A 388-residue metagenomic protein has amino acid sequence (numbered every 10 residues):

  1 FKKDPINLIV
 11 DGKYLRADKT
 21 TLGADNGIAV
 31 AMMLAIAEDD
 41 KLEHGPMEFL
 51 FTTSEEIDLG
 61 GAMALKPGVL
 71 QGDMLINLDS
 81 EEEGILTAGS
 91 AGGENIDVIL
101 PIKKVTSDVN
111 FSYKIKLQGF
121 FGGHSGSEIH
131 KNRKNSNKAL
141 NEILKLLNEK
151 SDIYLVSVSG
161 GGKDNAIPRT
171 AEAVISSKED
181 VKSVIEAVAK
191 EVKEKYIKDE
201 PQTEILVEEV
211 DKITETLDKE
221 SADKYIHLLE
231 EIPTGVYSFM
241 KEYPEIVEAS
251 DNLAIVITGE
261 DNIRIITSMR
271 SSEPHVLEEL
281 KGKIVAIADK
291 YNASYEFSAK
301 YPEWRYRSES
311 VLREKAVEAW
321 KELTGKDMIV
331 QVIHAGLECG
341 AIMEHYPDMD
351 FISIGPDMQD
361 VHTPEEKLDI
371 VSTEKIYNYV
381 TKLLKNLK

Functional and structural regions predicted by a protein language model:
F1-M63, G72-D73, V109-S112, A222 (+4 more regions): Active-site metal-coordination/substrate-binding segment of hydrolases, especially metallo-dependent peptidases
G45-S136, L144-N148: Fold-level recognition of mixed alpha/beta catalytic cores in primary-metabolism enzymes, strongest
P67-G68, R133-K150, K178-E179, S221-E230 (+4 more regions): His/Asp/Glu-rich mid-to-C-terminal helical/loop segments that flank catalytic regions of hydrolases
T106-N110, I129-S159, S176-S250, I284: Acidic-enriched catalytic cores of C-N bond-cleaving enzymes acting on peptides and small amides
E128, R133-K138, E142-V158, Y306-M349: Active-site-adjacent substrate-binding region of metalloamidase/peptidase-like peptide-processing proteins
G161-K163, E172-V174, E204-E215, N252-V256 (+3 more regions): A short beta-alpha structural unit
L228-K290: Long, well-ordered mid-to-C-terminal structural blocks that present hydrophobic/aromatic surfaces
K241-P244, E248-R264, S268, W320 (+1 more regions): Zn-dependent metallopeptidase/amidohydrolase metal-coordination segment
